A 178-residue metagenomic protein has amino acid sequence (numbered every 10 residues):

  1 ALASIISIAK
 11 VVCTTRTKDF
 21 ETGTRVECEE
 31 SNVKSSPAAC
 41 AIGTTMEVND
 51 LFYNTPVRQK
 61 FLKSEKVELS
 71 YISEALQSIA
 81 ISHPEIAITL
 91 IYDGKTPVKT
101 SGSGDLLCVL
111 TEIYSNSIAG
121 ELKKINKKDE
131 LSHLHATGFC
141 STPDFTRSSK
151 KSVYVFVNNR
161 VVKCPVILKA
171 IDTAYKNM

Functional and structural regions predicted by a protein language model:
A1-M178: N-terminal phosphate-binding caps/lids of nucleotide- and nucleic-acid-binding domains
